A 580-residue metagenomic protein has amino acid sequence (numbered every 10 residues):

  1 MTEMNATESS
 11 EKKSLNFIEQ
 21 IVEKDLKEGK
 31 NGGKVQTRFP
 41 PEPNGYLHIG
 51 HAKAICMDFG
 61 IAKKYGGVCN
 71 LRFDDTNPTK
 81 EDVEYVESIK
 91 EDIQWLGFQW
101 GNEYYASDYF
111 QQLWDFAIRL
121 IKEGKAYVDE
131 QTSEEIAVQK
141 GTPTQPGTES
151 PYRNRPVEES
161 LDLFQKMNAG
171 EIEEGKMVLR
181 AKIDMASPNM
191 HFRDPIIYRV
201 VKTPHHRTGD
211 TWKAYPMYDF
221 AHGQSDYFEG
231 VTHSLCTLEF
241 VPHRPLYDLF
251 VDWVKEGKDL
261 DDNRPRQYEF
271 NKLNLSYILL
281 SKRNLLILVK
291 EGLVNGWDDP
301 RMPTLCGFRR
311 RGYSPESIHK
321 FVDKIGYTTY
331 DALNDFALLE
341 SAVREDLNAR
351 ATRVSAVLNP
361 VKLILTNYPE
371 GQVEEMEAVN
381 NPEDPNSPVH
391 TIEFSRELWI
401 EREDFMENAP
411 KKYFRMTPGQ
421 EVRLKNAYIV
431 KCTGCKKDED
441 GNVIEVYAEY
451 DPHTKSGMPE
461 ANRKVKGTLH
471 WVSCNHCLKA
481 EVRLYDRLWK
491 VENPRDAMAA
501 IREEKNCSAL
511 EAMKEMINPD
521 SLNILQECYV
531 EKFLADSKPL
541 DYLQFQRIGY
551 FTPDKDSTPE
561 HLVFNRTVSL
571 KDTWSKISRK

Functional and structural regions predicted by a protein language model:
M1-K13, K580: Basic/polar N-terminal segments that are highly enriched at the extreme N-terminus, encompassing both cleavable
K13-K90, P204-T237: N-terminal catalytic cores of NTP/NDP-binding nucleotidyl/phosphoryl-transfer enzymes
G29, D58, I89, L120 (+3 more regions): Residue-level signal for inorganic ion chemistry
P40-P43, R72-K80, N102-Q111, E134 (+5 more regions): Conserved short loop/turn motifs at secondary-structure junctions
L71, D75-N77, V83, Y105 (+6 more regions): Active-site cores that bind ATP or allylic diphosphates and position pyrophosphate for catalysis
Y85-Q111, F116-R119, G124-Y127: A glycine-rich helix N-cap at a beta->alpha junction
F240, R244, D248-F250, E316-H319 (+2 more regions): Core subunits and conserved enzymes of cellular information-processing and envelope-translocation systems across
D262-A342: Long, charged, mostly alpha-helical binding arms that flank functional sites
